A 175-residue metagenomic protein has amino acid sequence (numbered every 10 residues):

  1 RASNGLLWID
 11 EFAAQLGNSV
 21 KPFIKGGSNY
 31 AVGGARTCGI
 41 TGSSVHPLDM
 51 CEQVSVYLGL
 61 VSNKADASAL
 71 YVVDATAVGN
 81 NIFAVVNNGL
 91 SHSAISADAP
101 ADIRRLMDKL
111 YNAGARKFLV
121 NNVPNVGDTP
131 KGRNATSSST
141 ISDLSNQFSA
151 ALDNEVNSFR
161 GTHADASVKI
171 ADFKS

Functional and structural regions predicted by a protein language model:
R1-S175: Conserved active-site regions of diverse hydrolases
